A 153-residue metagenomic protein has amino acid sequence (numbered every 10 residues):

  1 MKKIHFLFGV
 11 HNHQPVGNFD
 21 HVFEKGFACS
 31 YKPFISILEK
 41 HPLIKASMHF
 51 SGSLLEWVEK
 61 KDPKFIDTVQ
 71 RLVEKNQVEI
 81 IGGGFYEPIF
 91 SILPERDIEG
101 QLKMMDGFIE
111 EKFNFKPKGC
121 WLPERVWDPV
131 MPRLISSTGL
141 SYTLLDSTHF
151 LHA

Functional and structural regions predicted by a protein language model:
M1-K118, R125-A153: Catalytic alpha-helical scaffold of carbohydrate-active enzymes acting on polysaccharides/glycoconjugates
